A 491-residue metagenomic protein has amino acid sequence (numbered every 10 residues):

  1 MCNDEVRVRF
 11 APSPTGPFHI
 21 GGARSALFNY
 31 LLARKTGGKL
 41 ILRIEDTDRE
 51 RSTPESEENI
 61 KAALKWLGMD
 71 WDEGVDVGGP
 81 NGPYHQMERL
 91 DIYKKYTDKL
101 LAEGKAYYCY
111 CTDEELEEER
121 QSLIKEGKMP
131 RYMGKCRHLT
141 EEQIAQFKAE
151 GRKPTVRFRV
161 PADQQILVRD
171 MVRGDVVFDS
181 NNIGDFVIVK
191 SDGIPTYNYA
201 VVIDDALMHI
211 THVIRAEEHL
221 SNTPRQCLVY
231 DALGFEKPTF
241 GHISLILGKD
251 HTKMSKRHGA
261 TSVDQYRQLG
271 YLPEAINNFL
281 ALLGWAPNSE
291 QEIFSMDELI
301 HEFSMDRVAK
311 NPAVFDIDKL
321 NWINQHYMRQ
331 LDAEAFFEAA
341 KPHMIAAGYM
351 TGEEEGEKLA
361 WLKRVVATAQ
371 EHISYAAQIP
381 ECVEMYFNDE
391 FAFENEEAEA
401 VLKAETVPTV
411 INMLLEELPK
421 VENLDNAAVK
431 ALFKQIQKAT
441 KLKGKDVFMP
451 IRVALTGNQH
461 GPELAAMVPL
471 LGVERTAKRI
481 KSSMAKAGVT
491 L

Functional and structural regions predicted by a protein language model:
C2-K125, N222-F235: N-terminal Rossmann-like or analogous alpha/beta NTP/dinucleotide-binding catalytic cores that position adenine
V8-P14, L42-D46, L207-V213, T261 (+2 more regions): Glycine- and acidic
R49, L233-T239, I243-F393, T456-L491: Catalytic adenosine-cofactor/nucleotide-binding cores of aminoacyl-tRNA synthetases and other
A102, Y107-Y108, T112-H242, G248-M254 (+3 more regions): Active-site cores that bind ATP or allylic diphosphates and position pyrophosphate for catalysis
F391-A427: Internal anion-binding site segments
P419-V447: C-terminal hydrophobic structural anchor segments that stabilize assembly/packing rather than catalytic chemistry
